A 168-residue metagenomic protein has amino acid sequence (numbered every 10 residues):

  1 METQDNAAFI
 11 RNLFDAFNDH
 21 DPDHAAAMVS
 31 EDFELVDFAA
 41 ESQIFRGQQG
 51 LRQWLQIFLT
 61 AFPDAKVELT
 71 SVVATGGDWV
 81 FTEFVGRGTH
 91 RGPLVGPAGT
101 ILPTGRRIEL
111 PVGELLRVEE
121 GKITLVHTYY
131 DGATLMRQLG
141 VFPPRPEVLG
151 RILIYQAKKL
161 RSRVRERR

Functional and structural regions predicted by a protein language model:
M1-R168: C-terminal and inter-domain tail/linker signature
